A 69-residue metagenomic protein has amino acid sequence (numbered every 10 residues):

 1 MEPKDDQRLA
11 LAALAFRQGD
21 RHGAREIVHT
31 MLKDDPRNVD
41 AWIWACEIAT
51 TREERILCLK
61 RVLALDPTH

Functional and structural regions predicted by a protein language model:
K4-T30, D34: Alpha-helical segment of the N-proximal tetratricopeptide repeat
G19-E26, A49-R61: Structural signature of tandem alpha-helical TPR/SEL1-like repeats, specifically the intra-repeat loop/turn
T30, R61-A64: The canonical alpha-helical register within tetratricopeptide repeats
